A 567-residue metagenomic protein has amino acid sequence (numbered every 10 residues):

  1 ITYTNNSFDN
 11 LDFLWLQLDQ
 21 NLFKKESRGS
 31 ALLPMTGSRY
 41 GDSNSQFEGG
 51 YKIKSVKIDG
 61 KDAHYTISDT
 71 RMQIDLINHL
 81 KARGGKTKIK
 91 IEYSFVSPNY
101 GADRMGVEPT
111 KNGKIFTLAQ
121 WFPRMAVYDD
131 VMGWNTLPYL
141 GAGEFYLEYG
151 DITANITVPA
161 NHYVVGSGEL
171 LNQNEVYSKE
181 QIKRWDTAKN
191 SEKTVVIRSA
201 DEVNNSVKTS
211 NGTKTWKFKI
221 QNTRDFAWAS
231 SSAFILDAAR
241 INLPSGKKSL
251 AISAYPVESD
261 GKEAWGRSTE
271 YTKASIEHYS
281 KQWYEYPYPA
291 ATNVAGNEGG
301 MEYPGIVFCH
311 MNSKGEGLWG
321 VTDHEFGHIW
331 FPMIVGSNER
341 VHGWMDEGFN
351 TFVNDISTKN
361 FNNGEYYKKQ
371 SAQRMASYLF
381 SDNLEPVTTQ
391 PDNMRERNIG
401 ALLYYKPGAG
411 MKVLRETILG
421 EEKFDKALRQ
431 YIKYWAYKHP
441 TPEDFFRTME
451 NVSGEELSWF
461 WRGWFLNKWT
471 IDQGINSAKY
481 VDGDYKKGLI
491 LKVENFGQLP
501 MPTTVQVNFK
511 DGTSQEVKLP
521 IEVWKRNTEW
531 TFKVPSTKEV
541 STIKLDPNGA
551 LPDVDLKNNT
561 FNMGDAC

Functional and structural regions predicted by a protein language model:
I1-Y3, L18-Q20, G85-N99, I152-A160 (+2 more regions): Short, hydrophobic/aromatic-enriched beta-strand segments in well-ordered soluble domains
N10, G400-L489: Amphipathic alpha-helical substructures
E26-R39, S94-I152, Q173-N174, I241 (+1 more regions): Glycine/proline-rich low-complexity spacer/linker segments in large multi-domain proteins
R39-G113, V203-W216, K525-K538, N548 (+1 more regions): A surface-exposed beta-strand-loop module
A126-D129, L140-D323, F352: Hydrophobic helix-coil surface modules that form long, contiguous segments used for peptide/substrate interaction
V165-G166, I471-G474, Y480-P547: Beta-strand-rich binding/interaction modules
G266, F308-K369, L428: Zinc-dependent metallopeptidase catalytic helix centered on the HExxH motif and its immediate flanking segment
V341, E347-L419: Acidic/His/Gly-enriched intrinsically disordered linker/tail segments that often contain short helix/coil "MoRF-like"
